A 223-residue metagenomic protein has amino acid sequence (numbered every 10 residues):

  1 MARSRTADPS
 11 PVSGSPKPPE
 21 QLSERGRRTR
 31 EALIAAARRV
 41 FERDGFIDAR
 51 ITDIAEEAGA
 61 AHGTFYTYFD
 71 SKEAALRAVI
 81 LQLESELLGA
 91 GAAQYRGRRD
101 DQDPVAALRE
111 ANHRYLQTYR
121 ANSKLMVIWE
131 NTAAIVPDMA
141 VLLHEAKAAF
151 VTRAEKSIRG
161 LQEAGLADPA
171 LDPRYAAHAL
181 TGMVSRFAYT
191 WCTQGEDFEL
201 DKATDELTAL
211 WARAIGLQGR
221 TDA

Functional and structural regions predicted by a protein language model:
M1-R28, A170, G219-A223: N-terminal intrinsically disordered/low-complexity leader segments
R3-P9, L171-T190, D201-A214: Hydrophobic alpha-helical segments that form the core of small-molecule binding pockets and/or dimer interfaces
R25-R38, I54-A55, A75, V79-G91 (+1 more regions): Generic hydrophobic, amphipathic alpha-helix propensity
A32, V40-A74, A78: Helix-turn-helix
L33-F41, Y115, W211: Short hydrophobic clusters on alpha-helical segments that form packing/core surfaces in small helical domains
A78, A92-A121, P173-L180, T204: Hydrophobic alpha-helical connector segments
S85-G91, T118-A121, V127, P137-A164 (+5 more regions): Amphipathic alpha-helical packing segments from all-alpha helical-bundle domains
